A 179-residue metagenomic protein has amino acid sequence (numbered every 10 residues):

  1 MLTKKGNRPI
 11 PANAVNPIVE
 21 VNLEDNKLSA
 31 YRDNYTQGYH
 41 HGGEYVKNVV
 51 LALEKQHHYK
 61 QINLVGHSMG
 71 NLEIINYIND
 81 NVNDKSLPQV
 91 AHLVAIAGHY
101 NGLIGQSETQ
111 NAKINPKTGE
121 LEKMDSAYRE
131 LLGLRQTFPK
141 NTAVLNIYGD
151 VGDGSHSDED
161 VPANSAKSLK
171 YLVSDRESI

Functional and structural regions predicted by a protein language model:
M1-V65, M69-I179: Lipid deacylating catalytic domains
